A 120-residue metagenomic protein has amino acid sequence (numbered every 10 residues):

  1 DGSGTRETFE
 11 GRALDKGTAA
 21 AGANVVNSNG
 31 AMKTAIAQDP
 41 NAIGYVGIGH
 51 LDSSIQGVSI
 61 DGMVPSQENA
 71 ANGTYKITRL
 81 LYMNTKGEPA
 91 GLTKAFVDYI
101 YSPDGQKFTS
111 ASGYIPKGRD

Functional and structural regions predicted by a protein language model:
D1-D120: Exported/periplasmic ABC-transporter solute-binding proteins
